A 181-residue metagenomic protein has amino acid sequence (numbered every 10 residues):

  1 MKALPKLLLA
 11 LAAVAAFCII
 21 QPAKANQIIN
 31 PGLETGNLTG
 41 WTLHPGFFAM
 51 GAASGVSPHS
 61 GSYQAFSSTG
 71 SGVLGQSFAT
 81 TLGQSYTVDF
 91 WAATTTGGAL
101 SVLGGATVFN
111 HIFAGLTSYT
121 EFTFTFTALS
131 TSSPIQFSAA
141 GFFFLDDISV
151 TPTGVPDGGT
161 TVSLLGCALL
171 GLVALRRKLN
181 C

Functional and structural regions predicted by a protein language model:
I19-A25: Sec/Tat signal peptide C-region and signal peptidase I cleavage site
L33, G72-G97, F124, I148: Extra-cytoplasmic beta-strand recognition segments
E34-F66: Extracellular glycan-recognition surfaces and repeat-rich motifs
S62-V73, F113-L116: Extracellular beta-rich ligand/substrate-recognition surface
G98-T107: Short, surface-exposed beta-strand/strand-loop-strand elements in extracellular ectodomains
A106-T131: Extracellular carbohydrate recognition and processing domains and analogous Trp-centered ligand-binding platforms
Q136-F143: Short beta-strand-plus-loop segments that form exposed binding edges in beta-rich domains
D157-L175: A short, hydrophobic C-terminal helix/tail in secreted or cell-surface proteins
